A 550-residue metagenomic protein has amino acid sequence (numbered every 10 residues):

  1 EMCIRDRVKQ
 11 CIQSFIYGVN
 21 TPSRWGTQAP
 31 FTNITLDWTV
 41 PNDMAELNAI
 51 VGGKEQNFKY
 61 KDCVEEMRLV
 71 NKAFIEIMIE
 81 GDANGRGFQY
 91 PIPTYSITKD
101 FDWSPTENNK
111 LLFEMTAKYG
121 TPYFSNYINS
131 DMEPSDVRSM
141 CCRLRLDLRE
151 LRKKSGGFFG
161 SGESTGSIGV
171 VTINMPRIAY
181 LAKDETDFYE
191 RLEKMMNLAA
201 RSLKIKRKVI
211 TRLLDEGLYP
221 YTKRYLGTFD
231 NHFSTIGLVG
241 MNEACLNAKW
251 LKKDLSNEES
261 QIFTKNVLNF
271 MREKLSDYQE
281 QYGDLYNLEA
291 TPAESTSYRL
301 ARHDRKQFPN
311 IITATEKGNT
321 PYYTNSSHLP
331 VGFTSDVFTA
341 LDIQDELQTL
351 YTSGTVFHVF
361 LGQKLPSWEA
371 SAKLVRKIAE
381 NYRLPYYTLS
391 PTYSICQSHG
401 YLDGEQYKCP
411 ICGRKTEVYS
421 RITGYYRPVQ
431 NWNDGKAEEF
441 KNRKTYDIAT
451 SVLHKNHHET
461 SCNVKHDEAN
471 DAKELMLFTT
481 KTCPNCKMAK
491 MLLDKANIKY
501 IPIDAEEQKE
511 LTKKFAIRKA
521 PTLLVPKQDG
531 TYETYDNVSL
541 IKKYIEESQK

Functional and structural regions predicted by a protein language model:
E1, R5-D230, L251, N257-I411 (+1 more regions): Conserved catalytic cores of very large enzyme subunits
A29, I34, D230-C245, R414-N431: Conserved phosphate/anionic-ligand binding catalytic regions in large, soluble enzymes, centered on
I178, A505, I517: Hydrophobic pocket-lining residues within nucleotide cofactor-binding pockets
T392-I411, E417, R421-A472, L493: Intrinsic, low-complexity terminal and presequence regions
H466-I498: Local sequence-structure signature of Cys/Sec-based thiol-disulfide redox active-site neighborhoods
N497-E510: Thiol-based oxidoreductase modules, predominantly thioredoxin-like and allied folds used for disulfide exchange
F515-L524: Structural micro-motif
K527-K550: Non-catalytic, surface beta->alpha helical segment in thiol-disulfide oxidoreductase systems
